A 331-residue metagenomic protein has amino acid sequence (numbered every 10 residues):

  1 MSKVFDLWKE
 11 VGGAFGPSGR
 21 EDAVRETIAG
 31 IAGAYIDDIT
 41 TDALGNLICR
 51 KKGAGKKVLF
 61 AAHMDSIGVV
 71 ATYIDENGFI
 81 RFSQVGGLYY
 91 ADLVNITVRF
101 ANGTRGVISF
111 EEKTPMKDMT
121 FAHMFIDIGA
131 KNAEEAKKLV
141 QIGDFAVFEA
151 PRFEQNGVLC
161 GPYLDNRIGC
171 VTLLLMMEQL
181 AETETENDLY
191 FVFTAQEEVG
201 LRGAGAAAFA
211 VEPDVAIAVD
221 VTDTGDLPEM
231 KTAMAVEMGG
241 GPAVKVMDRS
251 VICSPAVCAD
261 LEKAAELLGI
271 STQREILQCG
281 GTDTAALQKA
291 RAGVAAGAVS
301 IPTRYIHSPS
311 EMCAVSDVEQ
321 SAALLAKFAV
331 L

Functional and structural regions predicted by a protein language model:
M1-L331: N-terminal hydrophobic/helix-forming segments and targeting peptides
